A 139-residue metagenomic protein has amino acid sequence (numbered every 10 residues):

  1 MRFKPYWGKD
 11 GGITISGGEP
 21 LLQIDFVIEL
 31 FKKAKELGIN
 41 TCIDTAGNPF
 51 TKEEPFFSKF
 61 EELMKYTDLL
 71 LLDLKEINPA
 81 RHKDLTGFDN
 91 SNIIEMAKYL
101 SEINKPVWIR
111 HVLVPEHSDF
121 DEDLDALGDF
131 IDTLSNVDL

Functional and structural regions predicted by a protein language model:
R2-G12, G17, L21-L139: Conserved AdoMet/S-adenosylmethionine-binding subsite of the radical SAM
